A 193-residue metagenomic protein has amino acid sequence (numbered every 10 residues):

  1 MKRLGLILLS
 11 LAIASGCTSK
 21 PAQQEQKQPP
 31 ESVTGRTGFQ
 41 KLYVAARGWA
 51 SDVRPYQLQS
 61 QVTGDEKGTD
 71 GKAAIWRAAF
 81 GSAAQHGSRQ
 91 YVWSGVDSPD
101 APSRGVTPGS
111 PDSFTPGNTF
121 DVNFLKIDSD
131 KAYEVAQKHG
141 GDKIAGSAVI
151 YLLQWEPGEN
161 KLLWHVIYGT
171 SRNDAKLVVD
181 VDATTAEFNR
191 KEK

Functional and structural regions predicted by a protein language model:
M1-S15: Sec-dependent bacterial lipoprotein signal peptides
G5, C17-K193: Long, terminal "pre-/pro-" and other extracytoplasmic accessory regions that lie outside the mature folded/catalytic
